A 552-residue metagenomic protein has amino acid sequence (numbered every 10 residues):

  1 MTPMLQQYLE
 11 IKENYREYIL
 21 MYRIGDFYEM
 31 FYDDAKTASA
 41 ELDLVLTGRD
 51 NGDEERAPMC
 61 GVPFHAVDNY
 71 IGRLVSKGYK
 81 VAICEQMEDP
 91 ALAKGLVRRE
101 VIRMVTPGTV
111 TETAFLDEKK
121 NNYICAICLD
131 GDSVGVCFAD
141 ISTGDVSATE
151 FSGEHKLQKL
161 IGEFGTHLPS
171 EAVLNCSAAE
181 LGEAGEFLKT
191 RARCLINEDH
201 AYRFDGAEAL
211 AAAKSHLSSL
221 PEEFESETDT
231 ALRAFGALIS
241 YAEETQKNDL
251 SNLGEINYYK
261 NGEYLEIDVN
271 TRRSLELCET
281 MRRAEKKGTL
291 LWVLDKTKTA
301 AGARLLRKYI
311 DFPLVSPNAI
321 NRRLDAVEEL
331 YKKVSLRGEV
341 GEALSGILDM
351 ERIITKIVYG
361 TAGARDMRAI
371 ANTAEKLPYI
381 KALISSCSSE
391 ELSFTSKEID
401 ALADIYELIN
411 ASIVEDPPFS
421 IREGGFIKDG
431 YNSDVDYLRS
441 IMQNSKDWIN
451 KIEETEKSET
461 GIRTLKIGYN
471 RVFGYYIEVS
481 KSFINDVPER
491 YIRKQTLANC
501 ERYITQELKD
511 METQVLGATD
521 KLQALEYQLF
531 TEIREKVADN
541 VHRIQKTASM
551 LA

Functional and structural regions predicted by a protein language model:
M1-E329, G338, E342-V358, A362-E454: Charged catalytic and DNA/RNA-contacting regions of genome-maintenance and nucleic-acid-processing enzymes
K333-V334: Short intracellular "coupling" helices and adjacent cytoplasmic loop segments at the cytosolic face of multi-pass
Y359, G363, T373-K376, D429-G430 (+2 more regions): Charged, surface-exposed helical/loop "interaction arms" that form contiguous linear patches used for dimerization
I380, I405, S412, Y475-Y491: Cytosolic, long alpha-helical scaffolding segments
S388, Y491-Q495: Short glycine/proline- and charge-enriched loop/turn segments that cap or connect secondary-structure elements
N450, K457-K481, P488: Extended, charged helical/alpha-beta scaffold domains that provide interaction surfaces
L497, E501-E535: Extended, charged coiled-coil "arm/hinge" scaffolds of SMC/Rad50-like chromosome-maintenance ATPases and other large
